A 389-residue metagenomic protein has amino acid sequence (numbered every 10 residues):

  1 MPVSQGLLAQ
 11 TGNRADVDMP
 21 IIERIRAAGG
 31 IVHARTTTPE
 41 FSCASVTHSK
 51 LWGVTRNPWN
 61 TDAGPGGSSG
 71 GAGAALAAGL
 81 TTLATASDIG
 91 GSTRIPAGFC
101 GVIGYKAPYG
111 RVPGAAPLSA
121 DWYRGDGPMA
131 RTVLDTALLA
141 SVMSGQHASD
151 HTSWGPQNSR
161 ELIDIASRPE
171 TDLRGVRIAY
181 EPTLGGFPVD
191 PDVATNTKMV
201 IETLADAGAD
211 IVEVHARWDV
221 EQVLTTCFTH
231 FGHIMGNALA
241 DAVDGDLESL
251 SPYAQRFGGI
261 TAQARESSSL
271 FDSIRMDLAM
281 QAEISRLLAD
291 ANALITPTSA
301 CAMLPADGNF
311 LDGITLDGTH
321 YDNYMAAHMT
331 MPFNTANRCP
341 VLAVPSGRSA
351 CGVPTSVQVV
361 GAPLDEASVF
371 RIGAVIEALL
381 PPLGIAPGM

Functional and structural regions predicted by a protein language model:
M1-G90, K198, E202, A207-G208 (+1 more regions): Gly/Ser-rich catalytic/binding loops embedded in alpha/beta enzyme cores
M1-L8, D172-E181, T229-S285, P297-C301 (+2 more regions): Short helix-loop capping/hinge segments that flank enzyme active sites or metal/cofactor-binding pockets
G6-L8, T225-C227, L304-A327: Short, surface-exposed loop/helix-turn segments at secondary-structure junctions that function as lids/hinges flanking
M19-I22, R26, E161, P191-H215 (+2 more regions): Acyltransferase
T82, N292-L294: Conserved acidic residues
I103-I201, W218, L379-M389: A short helix-breaking turn/cap at a secondary-structure junction
P128, V344, V353-A362, V369-F370: Short, well-ordered beta-strand elements
E283-R286, Y321-V344: Small-aliphatic-rich amphipathic alpha-helix that forms the alpha element of a beta-alpha
